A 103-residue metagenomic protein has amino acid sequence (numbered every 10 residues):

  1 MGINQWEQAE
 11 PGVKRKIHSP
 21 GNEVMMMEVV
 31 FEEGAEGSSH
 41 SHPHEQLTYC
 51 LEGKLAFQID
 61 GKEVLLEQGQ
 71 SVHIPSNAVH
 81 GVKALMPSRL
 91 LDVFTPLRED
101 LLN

Functional and structural regions predicted by a protein language model:
M1-E23, N103: A short, N-terminal "cap"/entry segment at the start of jelly-roll beta-barrel domains of the cupin/DSBH fold
M27-S41: Conserved short histidine dyad/triad with adjacent acidic residue
E36-G37, A56, V72, S76-G81: Histidine-centered metal-chelating micro-motifs
H44-E45, Y49-L55, D60: Glycine- and acidic-residue-biased ligand/ion/polar-headgroup-sensing regions
L51-E52, E67-Q68, M86: A cytosolic small-molecule/anion-sensing beta-strand core signal
K54-A56, E63, V79, R89: Structural motif
G61-S76: Short acidic-glycine-tyrosine-enriched beta hairpin
S76-D100: Ligand-binding loop in jelly-roll beta-barrel domains
